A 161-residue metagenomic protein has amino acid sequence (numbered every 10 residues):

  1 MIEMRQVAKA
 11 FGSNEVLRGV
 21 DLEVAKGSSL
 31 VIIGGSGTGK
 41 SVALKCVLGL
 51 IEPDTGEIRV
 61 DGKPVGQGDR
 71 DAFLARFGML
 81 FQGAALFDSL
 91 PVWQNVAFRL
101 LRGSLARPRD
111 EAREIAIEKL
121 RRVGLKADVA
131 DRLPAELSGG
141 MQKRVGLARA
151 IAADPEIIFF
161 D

Functional and structural regions predicted by a protein language model:
L48: Helix-to-loop junction immediately C-terminal to a conserved catalytic motif
P64-G78, R102, R109: ABC ATPase NBD coupling module
L90-R99: Short coil-to-helix segment of the ABC ATPase nucleotide-binding domain corresponding to the Q-loop/switch region
R109-D128: Conserved ABC ATPase "signature" region
L133-L137, M141: Conserved ABC ATPase signature
D154: Conserved catalytic motifs of ABC-family nucleotide-binding domains
I158-D161: Catalytic Walker B motif of ABC-type/P-loop ATPase nucleotide-binding domains
